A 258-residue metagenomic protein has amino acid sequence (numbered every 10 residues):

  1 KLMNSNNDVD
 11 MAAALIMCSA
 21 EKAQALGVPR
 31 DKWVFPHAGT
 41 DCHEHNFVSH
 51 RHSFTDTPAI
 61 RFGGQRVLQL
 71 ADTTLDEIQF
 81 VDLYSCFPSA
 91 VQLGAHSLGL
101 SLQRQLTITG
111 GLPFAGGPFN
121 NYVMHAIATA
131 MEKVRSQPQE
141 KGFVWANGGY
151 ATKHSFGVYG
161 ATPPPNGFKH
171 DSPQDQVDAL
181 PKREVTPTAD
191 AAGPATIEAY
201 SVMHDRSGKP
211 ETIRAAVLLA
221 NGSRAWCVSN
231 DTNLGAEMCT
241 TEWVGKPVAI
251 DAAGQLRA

Functional and structural regions predicted by a protein language model:
K1-T55, A128-T129, S136-Q137, W145-W226: Condensing-enzyme catalytic core mediating Claisen C-C bond formation in acyl metabolism
M3, H37-E44, F54-A59, G63 (+1 more regions): Conserved catalytic cysteine-centered active-site region of acyl-thioester-dependent Claisen-condensing enzymes
I60-L68, E77-G94, I127: Extended, hydrophobic alpha-helical segments in both membrane/secreted and soluble proteins
G64-E77, A189, T232-A236: Phosphate/pyrophosphate-binding loops at sites that engage ATP/ADP/AMP, CoA/4′-phosphopantetheine, polyphosphate
S85-L102, G117-Y122, A151-T162: Short glycine/threonine-rich loop-to-helix capping motif typified by GTGT followed within a few residues by an Asp-Pro
G222-C239: Beta-strand/loop nucleic-acid-binding surfaces
L234-D251: Short nucleic-acid-contacting surface segments enriched for D/E, G, S/T with interspersed K/R
A253-A258: OB-fold/S1-family single-stranded nucleic acid-binding modules
